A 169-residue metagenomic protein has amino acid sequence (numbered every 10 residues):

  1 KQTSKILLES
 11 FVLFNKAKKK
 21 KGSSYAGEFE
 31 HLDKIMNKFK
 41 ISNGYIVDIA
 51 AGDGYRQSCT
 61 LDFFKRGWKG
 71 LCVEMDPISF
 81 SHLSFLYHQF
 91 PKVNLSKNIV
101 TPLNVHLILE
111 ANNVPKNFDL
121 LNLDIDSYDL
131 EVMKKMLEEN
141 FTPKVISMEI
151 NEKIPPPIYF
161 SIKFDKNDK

Functional and structural regions predicted by a protein language model:
K1-S23: Membrane-proximal basic amphipathic "stem/tether" segments
K20-A111, L120-L123, E152: SAM cofactor-binding core of SAM-dependent methyltransferases, primarily the Rossmann-like beta-alpha-beta module
T60-L61, S84-F85, M133-M136, Y159-F160: Short amphipathic alpha-helical segments
K65-R66, M136-P143: Short, conserved loop/helix-junction motifs that constitute active-site signature segments in enzyme catalytic cores
K116-N122, V145: Short SAM/SAH-binding signature in class I
S127-E139: A short, conserved alpha-helix within the catalytic core of class I
T142-N151: Conserved beta-strand signature within the Rossmann-like core of class I S-adenosyl-L-methionine
P155-K169: A conserved mid-domain beta-alpha-beta active-site/ligand-binding segment of alpha/beta enzyme cores
